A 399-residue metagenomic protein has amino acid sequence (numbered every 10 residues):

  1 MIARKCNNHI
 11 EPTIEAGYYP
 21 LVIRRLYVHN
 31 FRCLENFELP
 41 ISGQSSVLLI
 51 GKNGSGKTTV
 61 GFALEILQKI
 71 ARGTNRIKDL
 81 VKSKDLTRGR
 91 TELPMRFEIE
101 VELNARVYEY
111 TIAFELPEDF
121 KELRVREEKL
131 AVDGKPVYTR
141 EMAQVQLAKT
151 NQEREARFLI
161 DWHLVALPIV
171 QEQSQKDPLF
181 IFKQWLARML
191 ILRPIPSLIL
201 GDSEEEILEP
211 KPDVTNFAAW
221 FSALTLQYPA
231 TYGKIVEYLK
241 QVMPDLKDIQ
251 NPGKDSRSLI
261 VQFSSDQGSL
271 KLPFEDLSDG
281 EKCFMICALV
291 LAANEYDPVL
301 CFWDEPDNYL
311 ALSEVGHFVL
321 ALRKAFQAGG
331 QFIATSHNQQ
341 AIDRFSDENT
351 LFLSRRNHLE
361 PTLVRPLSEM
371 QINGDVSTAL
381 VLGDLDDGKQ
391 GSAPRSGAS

Functional and structural regions predicted by a protein language model:
I2-L21, G316-S399: C-terminal lobe/lid and adjacent interdomain/linker elements of RecA-like ASCE P-loop ATPase modules
T13-E35: N-terminal pre-Walker A segment at the start of P-loop NTPase domains
E15, Y19, S42, T59-L123: Conserved P-loop NTP-binding catalytic core
E38-Q44, N294-E295: Phosphate-binding P-loop
G43-K82, S278, F284-V290, N338: Phosphate-binding glycine-rich loops of NTP-binding sites
Y108-Q241, K247-Q250: Electropositive, glycine-dotted interaction segments that contact anionic polymers or phosphate-rich ligands
S265-Q267, D276-W303, E314-H317: GG-anchored amphipathic helix commonly corresponding to the ABC/SMC/Rad50 NBD signature/C-loop
